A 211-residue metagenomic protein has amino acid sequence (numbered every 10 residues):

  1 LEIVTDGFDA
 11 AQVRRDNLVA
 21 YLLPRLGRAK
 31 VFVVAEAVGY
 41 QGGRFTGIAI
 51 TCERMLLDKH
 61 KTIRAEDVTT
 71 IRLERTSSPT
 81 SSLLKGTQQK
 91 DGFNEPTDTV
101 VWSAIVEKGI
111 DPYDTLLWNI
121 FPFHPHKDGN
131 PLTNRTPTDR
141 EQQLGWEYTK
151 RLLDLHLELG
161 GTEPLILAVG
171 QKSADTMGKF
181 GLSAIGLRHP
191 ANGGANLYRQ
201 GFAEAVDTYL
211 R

Functional and structural regions predicted by a protein language model:
L1-P164, A174-D175, F180: A polyanion-binding, active-site-adjacent surface
A37, Q171, P190: Active-site metal-binding loops of divalent metal-dependent hydrolases
G181-R211: Short, flexible loop segments at boundaries between secondary-structure elements
